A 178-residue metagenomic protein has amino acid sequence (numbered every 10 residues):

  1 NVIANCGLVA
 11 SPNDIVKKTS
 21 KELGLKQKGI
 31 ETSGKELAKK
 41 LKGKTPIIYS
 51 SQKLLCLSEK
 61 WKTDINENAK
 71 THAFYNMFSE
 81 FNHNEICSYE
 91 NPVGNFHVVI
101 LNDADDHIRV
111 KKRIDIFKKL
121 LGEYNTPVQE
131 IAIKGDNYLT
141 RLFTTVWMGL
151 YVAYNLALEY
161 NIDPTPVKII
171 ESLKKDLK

Functional and structural regions predicted by a protein language model:
N1-K178: A SIS-like phosphosugar-recognition module
